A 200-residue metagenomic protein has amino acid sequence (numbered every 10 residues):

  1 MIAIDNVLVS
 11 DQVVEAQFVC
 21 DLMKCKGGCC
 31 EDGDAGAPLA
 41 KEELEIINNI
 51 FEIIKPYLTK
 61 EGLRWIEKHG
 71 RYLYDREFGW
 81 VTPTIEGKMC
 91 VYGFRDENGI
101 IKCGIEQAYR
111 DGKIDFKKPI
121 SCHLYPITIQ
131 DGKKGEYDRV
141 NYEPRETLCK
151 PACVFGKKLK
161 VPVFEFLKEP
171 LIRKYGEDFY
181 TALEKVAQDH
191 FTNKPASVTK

Functional and structural regions predicted by a protein language model:
M1-K200: Short loop/turn segments that flank or connect secondary-structure elements
